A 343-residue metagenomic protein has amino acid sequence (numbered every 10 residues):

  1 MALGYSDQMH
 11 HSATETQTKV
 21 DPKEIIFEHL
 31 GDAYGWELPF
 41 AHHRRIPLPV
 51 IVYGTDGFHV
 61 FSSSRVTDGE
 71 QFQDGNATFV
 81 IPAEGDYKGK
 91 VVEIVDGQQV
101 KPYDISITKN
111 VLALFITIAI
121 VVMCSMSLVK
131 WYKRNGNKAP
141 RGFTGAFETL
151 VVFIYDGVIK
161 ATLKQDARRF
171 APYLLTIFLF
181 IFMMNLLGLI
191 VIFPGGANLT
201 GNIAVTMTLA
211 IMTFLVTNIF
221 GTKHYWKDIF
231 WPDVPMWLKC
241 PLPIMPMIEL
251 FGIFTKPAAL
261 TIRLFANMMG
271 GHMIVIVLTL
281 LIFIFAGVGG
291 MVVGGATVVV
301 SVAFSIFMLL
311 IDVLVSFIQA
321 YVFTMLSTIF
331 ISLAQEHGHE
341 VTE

Functional and structural regions predicted by a protein language model:
A2-P140: Perimembrane topogenic segments of multi-pass inner/organellar membrane proteins
G4-S6, G157, N185: Internal alpha-helical transmembrane segments
V100-P102, V152-D166: Cytosolic juxtamembrane amphipathic/interface segments immediately preceding and feeding into a transmembrane helix
I107, W131, N135, T162-A171 (+1 more regions): Membrane-interface helix starts
N110, R168-Y173, G201-I203: Alpha-helical transmembrane segments and their helix-start/interface "positive-inside/aromatic belt" motifs in integral
A113-T117, L199-A210: Selective recognition of hydrophobic, aromatic-rich stretches within alpha-helical transmembrane segments of polytopic
M123-I159, G221-D228, G338-H339: Juxtamembrane interface elements at the cytosolic ends of transmembrane helices in multi-pass membrane proteins
L175-L179, M183-I192, A204-T208, M212-I318 (+1 more regions): Hydrophobic alpha-helical transmembrane segments and adjacent short intramembrane/lumenal linkers of inner/organellar
